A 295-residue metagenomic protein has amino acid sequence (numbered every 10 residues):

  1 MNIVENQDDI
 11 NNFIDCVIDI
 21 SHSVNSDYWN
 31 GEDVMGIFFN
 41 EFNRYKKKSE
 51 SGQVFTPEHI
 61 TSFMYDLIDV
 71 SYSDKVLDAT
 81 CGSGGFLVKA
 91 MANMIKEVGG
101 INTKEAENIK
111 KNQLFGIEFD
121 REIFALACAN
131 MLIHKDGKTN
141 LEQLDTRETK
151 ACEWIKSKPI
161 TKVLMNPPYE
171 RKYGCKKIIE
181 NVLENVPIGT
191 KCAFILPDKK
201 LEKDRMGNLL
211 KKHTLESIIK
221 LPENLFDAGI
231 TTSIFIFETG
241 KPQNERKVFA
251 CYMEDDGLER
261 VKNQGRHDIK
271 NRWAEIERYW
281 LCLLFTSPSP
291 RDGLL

Functional and structural regions predicted by a protein language model:
M1-R44: Long recognition/docking surfaces used for binding and targeting
I20-Y28, Y45, S49, S71 (+2 more regions): Short secondary-structure junctions and interdomain/linker hinges
S21-V24, F42, I68, V186 (+1 more regions): Generic structural signal for hydrophobic core residues of well-folded globular domains
G36-H59: Class I SAM-dependent transferase core
Q53-K172, K176, G189, P197-K199: Conserved S-adenosyl-L-methionine
Q143, I155-S157, K162-S287, R291: A conserved structural/catalytic subdomain of Rossmann-like adenosyl-cofactor enzymes
L294-L295: N-terminal low-complexity segments that are often proline-rich with Ser/Thr-Pro
